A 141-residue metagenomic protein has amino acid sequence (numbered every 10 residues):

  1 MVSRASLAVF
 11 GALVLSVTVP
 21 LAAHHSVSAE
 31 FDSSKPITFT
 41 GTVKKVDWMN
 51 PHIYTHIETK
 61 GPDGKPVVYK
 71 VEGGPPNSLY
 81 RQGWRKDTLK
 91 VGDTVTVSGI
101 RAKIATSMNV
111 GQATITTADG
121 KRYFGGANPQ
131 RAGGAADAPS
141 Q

Functional and structural regions predicted by a protein language model:
A8-P20: Bacterial N-terminal signal peptides
A22-I37: Short boundary/loop segments of OB/S1/cold-shock single-stranded nucleic-acid-binding domains
K35-P51: Structural detector for short beta-strands of small beta-barrel domains
M49-K60: Short aromatic-glycine-enriched beta-strand elements
G73-R81: Short, structured beta-strand/loop micro-motifs enriched in basic residues and often containing a Trp
R81-V97: Short nucleic-acid-contacting surface segments enriched for D/E, G, S/T with interspersed K/R
A102-A127: OB-fold/S1-family single-stranded nucleic acid-binding modules
G120-Q141: Extended, charge-rich, solvent-exposed interface segments
